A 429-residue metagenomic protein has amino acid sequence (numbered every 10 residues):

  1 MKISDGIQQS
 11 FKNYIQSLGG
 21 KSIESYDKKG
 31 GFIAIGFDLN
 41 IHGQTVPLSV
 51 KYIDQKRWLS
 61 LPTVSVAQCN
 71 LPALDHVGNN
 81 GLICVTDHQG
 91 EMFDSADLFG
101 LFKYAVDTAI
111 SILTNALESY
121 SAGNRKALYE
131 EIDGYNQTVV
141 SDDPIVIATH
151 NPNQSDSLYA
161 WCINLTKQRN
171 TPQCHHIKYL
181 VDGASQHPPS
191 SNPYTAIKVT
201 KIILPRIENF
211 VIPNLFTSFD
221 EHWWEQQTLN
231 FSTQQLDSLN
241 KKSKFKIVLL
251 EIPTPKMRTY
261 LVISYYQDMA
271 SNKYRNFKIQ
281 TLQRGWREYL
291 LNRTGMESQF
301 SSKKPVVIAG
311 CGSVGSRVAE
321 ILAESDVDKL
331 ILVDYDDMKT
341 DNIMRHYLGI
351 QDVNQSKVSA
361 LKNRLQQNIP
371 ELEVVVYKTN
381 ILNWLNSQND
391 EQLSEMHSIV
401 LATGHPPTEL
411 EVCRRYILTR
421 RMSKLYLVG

Functional and structural regions predicted by a protein language model:
G20-H88, G100: Compact alpha/beta protein-protein interaction domains typified by the UBC
S65-S155: Domain-scale recognition of soluble eukaryotic interaction modules
G134, T138-K304: Glycine/serine-rich phosphate-binding loop and adjoining beta1-alpha1 elements at the start of nucleotide-handling
I202-R206, V211-N214, K329, Y335-M344: Beta1-alpha1 glycine-rich phosphate/pyrophosphate-binding loop at the start of Rossmann-like nucleotide-binding domains
E297-D337: Glycine-rich adenosine-cofactor-binding loop
Y335-E371: Glycine-rich phosphate-binding loop and adjoining beta1-alpha1-beta2 segment of Rossmann-like nucleotide-binding folds
K362-S398, T403-P407: A structured beta-alpha segment of the ubiquitous adenosine-cofactor-binding alpha/beta core
S398-G429: ADP-ribose/adenylate-binding Rossmann-like module
